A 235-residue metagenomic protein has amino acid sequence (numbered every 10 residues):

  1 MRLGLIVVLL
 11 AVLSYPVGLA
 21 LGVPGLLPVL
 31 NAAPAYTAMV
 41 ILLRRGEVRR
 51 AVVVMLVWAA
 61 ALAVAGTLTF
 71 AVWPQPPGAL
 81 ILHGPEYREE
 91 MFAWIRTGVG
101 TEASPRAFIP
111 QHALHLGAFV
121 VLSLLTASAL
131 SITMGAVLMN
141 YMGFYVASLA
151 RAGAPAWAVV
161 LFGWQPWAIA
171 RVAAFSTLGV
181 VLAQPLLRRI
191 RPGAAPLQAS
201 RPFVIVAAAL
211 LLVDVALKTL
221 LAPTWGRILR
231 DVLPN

Functional and structural regions predicted by a protein language model:
M1-V7: N-terminal membrane topogenic signal
P16-L26, R44-E47: Short, hydrophobic transmembrane alpha-helix segments
G22-N31, S128-I132: Short, aromatic-rich membrane-interface segments at the entry and exit of alpha-helical transmembrane domains
I41-A63, A199-A208: Alpha-helical transmembrane segments and their helix-start/interface "positive-inside/aromatic belt" motifs in integral
V52-P105: Hydrophobic alpha-helical segments and helix pairs
V99-Y141: Internal active-site segments that recognize and position negatively charged phosphoryl groups and nucleotide moieties
V159-P185: Alpha-helical transmembrane segments of helical membrane proteins, especially in multi-pass transport, channel
T177-N235: Terminal transmembrane helical module of multi-pass membrane proteins
